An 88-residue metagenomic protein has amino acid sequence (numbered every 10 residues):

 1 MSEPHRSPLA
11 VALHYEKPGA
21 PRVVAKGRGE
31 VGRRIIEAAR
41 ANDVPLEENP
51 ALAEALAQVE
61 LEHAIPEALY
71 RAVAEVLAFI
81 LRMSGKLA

Functional and structural regions predicted by a protein language model:
M1-A88: Divalent-cation
